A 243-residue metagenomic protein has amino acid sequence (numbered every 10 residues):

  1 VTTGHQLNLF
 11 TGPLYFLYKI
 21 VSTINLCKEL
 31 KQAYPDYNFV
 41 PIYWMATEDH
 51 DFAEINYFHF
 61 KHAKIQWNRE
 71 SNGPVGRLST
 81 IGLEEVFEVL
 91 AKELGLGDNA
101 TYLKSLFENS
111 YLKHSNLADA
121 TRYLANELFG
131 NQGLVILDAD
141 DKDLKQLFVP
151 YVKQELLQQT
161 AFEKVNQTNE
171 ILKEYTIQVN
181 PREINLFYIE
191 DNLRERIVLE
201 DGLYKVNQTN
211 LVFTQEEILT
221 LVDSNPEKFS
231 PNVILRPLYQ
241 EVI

Functional and structural regions predicted by a protein language model:
V1-I243: N-terminal targeting/trafficking signals and adjacent low-complexity tails
